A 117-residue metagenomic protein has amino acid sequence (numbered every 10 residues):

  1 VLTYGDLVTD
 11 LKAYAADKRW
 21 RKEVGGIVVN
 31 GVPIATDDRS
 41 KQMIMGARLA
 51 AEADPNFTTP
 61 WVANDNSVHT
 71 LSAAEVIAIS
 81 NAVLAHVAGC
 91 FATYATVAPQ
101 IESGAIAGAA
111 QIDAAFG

Functional and structural regions predicted by a protein language model:
V1-G117: A preference for well-ordered globular domain cores that mediate specific macromolecular interactions or catalysis
